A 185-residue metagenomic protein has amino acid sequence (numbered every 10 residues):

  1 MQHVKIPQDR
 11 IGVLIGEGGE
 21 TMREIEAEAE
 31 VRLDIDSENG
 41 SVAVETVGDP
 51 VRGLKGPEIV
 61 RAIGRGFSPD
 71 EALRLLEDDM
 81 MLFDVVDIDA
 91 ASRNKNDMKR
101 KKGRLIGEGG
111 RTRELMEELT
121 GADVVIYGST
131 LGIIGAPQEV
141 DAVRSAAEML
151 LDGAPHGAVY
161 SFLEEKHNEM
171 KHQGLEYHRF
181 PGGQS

Functional and structural regions predicted by a protein language model:
M1-S185: RNA-contacting regions in translation and RNA-metabolism proteins, encompassing KH/S1 modules where present
